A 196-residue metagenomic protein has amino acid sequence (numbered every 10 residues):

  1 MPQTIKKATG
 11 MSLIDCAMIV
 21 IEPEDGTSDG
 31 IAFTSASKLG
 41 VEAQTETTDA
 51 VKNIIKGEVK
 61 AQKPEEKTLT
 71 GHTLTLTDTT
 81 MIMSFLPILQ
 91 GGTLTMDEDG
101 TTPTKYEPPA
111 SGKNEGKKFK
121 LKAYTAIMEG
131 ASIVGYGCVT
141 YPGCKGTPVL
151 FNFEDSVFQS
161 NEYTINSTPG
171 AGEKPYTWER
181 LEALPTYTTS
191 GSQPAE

Functional and structural regions predicted by a protein language model:
M1, G26, D99-T101, A131: Intrinsic-disorder/low-complexity loop/linker signature
P2-G91, P142-V157: Solvent-exposed edge beta-strands and adjacent loop segments that serve as assembly or binding interfaces
T27-I31, M83-F85, Y124-Y136, E173-Y176: Short, surface-exposed beta-strand/loop "edge" segments at domain boundaries and coil↔beta transitions
E66-K67, P108-K113, G130-I133, L150-Q159: Exposed beta-sheet edge/beta-hairpin loop segments within beta-rich domains
K67-A123: Extracellular-facing segments of soluble proteins and assemblies that are Gly/Ser/Thr-biased and enriched in aromatics
G71-T73, K118, Y136, S160-T164: Extracellular structured ligand-interaction cores
G116, K120-F153: Acidic, glycine-rich flexible loop segments
C138-E196: Mixed-charge, glycine-accented linear interaction segment located at domain edges/termini
